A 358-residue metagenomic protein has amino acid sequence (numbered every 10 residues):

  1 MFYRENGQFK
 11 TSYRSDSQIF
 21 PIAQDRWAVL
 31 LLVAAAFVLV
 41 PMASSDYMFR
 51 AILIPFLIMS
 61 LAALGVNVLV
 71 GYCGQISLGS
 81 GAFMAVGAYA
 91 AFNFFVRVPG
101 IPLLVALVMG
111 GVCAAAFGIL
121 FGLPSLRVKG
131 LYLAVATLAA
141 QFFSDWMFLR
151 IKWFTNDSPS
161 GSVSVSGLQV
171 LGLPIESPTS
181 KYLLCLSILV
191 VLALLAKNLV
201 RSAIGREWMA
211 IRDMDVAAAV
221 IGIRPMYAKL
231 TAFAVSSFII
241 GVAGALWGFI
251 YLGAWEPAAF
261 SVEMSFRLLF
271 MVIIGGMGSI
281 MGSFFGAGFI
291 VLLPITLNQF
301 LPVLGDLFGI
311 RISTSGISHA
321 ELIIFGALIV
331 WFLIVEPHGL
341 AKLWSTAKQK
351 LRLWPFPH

Functional and structural regions predicted by a protein language model:
M1-H358: Transmembrane alpha-helices and adjacent helix-loop boundaries
